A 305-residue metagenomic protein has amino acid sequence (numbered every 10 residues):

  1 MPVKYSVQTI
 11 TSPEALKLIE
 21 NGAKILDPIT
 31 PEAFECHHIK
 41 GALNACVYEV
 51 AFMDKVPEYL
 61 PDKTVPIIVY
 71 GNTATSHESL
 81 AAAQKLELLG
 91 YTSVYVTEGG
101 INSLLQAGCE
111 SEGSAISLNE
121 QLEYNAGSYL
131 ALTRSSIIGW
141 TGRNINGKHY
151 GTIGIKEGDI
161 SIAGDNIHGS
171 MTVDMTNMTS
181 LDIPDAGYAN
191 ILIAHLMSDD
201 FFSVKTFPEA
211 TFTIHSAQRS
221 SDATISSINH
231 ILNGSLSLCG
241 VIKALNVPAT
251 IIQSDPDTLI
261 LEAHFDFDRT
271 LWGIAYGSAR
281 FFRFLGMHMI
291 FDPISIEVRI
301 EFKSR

Functional and structural regions predicted by a protein language model:
M1-C36: Flexible, polar/low-complexity N-terminal or interdomain linker segments that lie immediately upstream of folded
T9, I25, A42-N44, V94-V96: Conserved beta-strand scaffold positions in the cores of enzyme catalytic domains, especially in NTP/NDP-utilizing
P28-T30, V47, N72-T73: Structural motif
L43-A45, L60-P61, S111-A115: Short, hinge-like loop/turn segments at secondary-structure boundaries
A45-K55: Glycine-rich, highly charged phosphate/nucleotide-binding loops
V56-L104: Catalytic cysteine-centered active loop of the rhodanese-like fold, especially the PTP/DSP P-loop
N102, Q106-R305: Low-complexity, acidic/polar, glycine-enriched regions of mature
